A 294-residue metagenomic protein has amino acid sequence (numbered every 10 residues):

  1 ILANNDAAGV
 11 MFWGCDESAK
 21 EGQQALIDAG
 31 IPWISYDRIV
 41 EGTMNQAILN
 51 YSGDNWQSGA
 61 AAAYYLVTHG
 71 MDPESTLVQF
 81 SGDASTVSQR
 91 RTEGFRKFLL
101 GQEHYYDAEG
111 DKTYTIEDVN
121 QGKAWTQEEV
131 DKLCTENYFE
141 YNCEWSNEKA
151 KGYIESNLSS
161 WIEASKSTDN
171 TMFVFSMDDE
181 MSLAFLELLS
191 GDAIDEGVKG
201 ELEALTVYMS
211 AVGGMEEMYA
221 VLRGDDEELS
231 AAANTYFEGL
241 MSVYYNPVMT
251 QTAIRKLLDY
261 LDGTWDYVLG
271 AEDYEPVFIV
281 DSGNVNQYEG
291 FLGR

Functional and structural regions predicted by a protein language model:
I1, G9-I31, F95, E136-V221: Hydrophobic alpha-helical
I1-N5, W13, A25-P32, Y36-I39 (+6 more regions): Structured segments of extracytoplasmic/periplasmic soluble domains in secreted or envelope-associated proteins
A8-W13, P32-D37, L49-S52, T76-S81 (+3 more regions): Structural recognition of the beta-strand scaffold that forms the well-ordered cores of secreted hydrolase catalytic
E21-W56, A220-V221, A233-N234: Flexible loop/hinge segments that line or gate small-molecule binding clefts
L49-L77, Q89-R91, N147-I154, S182 (+2 more regions): Hydrophobic alpha-helical segments within soluble ligand-binding/sensing domains
S58-A62, V87-N137, K149, Y153 (+1 more regions): Short, solvent-exposed amphipathic alpha-helices that sit in or adjacent to ligand/effector-binding or catalytic
L99-Q102, E109-T113, D118, L240-R294: Hinge/cleft segment of the Venus flytrap/periplasmic-binding protein
E227-V243: Rossmann-fold dehydrogenase core element
